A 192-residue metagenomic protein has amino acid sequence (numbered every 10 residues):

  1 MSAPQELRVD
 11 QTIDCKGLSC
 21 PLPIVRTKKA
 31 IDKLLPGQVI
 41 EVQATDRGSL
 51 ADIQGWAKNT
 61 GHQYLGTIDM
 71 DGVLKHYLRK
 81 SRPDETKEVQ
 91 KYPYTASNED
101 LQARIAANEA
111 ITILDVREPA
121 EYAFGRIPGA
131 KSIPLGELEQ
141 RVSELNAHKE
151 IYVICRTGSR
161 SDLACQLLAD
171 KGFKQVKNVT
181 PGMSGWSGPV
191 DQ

Functional and structural regions predicted by a protein language model:
S2-I13, R26, G55-I111, P119-E150 (+1 more regions): Rhodanese-like catalytic fold shared by cysteine-dependent sulfurtransferases and DSP/PTP-type phosphatases
T12-C15, V39-A44, T112-E118: Local sequence-structure signature of Cys/Sec-based thiol-disulfide redox active-site neighborhoods
G17-T27, A44-D52, C155-S161: Short, thiol/selenol-centered motifs that function as redox-active sites or metal-ligating centers
S19, T45-G48, R117, E137 (+1 more regions): Short beta->alpha linker loops
A30-L34, L168: N-terminal G-site helix/loop of the GST-like fold
I31, I40-Q63: Short, hydrophobic/π-rich interface segment
K33-I40, N146-E150: Short, surface-exposed connector motifs at secondary-structure boundaries
V42, V153, N178: Conserved SAM-binding loop
